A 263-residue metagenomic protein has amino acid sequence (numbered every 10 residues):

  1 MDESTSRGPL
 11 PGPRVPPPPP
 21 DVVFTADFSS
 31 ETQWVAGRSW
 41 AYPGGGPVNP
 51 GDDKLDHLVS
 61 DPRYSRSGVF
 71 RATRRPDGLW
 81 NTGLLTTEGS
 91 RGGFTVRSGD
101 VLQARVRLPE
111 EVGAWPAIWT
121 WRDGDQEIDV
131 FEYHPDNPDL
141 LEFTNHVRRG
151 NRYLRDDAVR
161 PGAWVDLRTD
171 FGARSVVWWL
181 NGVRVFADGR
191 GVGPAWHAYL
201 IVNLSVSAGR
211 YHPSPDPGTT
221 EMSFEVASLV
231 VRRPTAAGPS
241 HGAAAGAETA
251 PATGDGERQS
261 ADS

Functional and structural regions predicted by a protein language model:
M1-D100, A227-S263: Low-complexity, Ser/Thr/Pro/Gly-rich disordered linker/stalk regions
P13, T87-T95, I118, Y153-A158 (+1 more regions): Beta-strand-rich interaction surfaces with strong enrichment in secreted/lumenal proteins
V23-T25, V130, V183-A187: Local beta-strand/beta-hairpin segments that build beta-sheet-rich folds
R71-D139: Secretory/extracellular carbohydrate-interaction modules and structurally similar beta-sandwich "look-alikes"
A72-R74, V106-L108, F171, V206 (+1 more regions): Short beta-strand segments enriched in hydrophobic/aromatic residues within well-folded beta-rich domains
N145-W164: Short, aromatic/His-centered strand-loop micro-motif at the edge of beta-sheets
A163-V177: Localized edge beta-strand/strand-to-loop motifs within extracellular or lumenal beta-rich domains
S175-F224, V231: Aromatic sugar-binding interfaces of carbohydrate-active proteins
